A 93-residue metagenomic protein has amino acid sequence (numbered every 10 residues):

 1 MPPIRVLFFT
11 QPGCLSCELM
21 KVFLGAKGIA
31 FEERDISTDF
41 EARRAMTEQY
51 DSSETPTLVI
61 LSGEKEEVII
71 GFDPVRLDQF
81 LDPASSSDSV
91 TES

Functional and structural regions predicted by a protein language model:
M1-I29: Local sequence-structure signature of Cys/Sec-based thiol-disulfide redox active-site neighborhoods
E18, V22, R44, E67 (+1 more regions): Alpha-helical elements of the RecA-like P-loop NTPase motor core of helicases
F31-E33: Conserved beta-strand scaffold positions in the cores of enzyme catalytic domains, especially in NTP/NDP-utilizing
D35-S53, F80-S85: Thioredoxin-like thiol-disulfide oxidoreductase module
T47-T55, E67-F72: Thiol/disulfide oxidoreductase modules built on the thioredoxin-like
L61-E92: Non-catalytic, surface beta->alpha helical segment in thiol-disulfide oxidoreductase systems
